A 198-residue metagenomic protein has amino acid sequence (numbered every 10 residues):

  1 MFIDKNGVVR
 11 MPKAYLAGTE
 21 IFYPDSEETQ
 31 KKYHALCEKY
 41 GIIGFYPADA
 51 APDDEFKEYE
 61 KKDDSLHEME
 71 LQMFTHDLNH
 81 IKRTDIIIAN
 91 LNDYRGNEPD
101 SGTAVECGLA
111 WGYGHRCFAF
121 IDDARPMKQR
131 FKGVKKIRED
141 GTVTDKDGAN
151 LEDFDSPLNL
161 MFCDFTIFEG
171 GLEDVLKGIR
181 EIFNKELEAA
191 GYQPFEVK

Functional and structural regions predicted by a protein language model:
M1-K198: Conserved catalytic or regulatory cores that recognize and/or transform ribose-phosphate-containing ligands
